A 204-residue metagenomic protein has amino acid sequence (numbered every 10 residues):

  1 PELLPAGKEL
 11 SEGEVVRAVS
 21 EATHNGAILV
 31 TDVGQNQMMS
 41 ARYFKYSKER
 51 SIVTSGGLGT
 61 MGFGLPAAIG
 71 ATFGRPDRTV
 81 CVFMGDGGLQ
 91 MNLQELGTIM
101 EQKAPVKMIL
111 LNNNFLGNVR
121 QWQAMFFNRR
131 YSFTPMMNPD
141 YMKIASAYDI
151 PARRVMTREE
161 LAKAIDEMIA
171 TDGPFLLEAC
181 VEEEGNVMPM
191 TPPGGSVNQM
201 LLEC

Functional and structural regions predicted by a protein language model:
P1-P66: Active-site diphosphate/adenylate-binding microenvironment
M39-C204: Thiamine diphosphate
